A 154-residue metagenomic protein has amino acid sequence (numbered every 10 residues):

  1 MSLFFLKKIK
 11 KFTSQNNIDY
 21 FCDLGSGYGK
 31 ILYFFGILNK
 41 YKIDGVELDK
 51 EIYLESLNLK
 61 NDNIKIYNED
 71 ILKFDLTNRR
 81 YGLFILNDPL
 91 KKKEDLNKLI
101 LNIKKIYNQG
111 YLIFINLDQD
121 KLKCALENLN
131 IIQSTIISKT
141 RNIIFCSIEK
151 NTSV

Functional and structural regions predicted by a protein language model:
M1-N16: S-adenosyl-L-methionine
I18-G27: Conserved class I S-adenosyl-L-methionine
G29-Y33: Glycine-rich SAM-binding Motif I of class I
D49: Conserved SAM/SAH-binding beta-strand->alpha-helix loop
S56-L57: Conserved SAM-binding loop
D62-I71: Conserved SAM-binding strand-loop segment of SAM-dependent methyltransferases
G82-E94: A short SAM/SAH-binding and catalytic strip from SAM-dependent methyltransferases
E94-S147: C-terminal substrate-binding/active-site "lid" region of AdoMet-derived donor-dependent transferases
